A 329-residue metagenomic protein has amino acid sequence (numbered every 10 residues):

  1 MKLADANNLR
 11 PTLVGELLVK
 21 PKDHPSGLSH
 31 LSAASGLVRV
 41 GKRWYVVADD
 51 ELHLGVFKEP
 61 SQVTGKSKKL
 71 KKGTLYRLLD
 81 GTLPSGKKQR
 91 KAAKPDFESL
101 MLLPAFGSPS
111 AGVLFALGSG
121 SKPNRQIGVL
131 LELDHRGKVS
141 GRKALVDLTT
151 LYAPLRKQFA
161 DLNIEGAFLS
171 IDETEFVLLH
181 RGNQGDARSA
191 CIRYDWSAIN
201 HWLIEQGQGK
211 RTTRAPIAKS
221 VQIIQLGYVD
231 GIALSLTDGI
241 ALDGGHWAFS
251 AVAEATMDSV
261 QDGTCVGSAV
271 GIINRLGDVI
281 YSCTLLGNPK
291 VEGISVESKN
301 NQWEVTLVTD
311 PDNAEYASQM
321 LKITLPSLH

Functional and structural regions predicted by a protein language model:
M1-H329: Sequence/structural signature of beta-propeller domains
